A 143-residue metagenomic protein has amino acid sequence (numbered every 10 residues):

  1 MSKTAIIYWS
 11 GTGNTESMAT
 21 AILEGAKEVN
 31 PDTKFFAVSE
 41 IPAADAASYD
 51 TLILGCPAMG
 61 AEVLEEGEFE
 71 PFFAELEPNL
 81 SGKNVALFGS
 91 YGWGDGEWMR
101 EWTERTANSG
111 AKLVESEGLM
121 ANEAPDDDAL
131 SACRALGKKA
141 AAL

Functional and structural regions predicted by a protein language model:
K3-T4, N14-S17, A21-V38, S48-L143: FMN-binding flavodoxin-like domain, especially the glycine-rich phosphate-binding loop
Y8-T12: Aromatic-flanked redox-active Cys/Sec active sites in thiol-based oxidoreductases, especially the WC-centered
I41: Helix-turn-helix
